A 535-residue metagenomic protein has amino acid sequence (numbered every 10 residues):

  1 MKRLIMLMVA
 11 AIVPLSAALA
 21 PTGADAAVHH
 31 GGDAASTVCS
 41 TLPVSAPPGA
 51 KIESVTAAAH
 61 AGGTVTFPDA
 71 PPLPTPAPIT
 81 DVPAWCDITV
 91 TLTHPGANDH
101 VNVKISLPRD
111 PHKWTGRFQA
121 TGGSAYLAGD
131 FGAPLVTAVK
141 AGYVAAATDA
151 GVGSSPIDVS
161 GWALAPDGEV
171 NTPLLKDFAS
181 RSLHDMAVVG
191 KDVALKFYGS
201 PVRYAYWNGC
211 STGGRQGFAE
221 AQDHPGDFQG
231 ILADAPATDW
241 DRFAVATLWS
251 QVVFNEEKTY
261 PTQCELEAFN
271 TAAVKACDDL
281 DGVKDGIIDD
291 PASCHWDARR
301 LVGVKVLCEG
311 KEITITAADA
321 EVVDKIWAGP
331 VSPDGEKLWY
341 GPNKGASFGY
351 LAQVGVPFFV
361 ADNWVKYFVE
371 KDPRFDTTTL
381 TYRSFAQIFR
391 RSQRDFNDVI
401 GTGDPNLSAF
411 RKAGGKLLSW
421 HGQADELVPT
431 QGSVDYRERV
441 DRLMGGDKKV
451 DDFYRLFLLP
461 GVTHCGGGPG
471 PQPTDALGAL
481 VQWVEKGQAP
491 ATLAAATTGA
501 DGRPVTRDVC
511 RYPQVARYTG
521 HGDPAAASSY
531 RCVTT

Functional and structural regions predicted by a protein language model:
M1-A26: Secretory targeting and sorting signals
L4, A26-G116, G132-A133, K284-I288 (+3 more regions): Catalytic-loop region of hydrolases
P74, T115, S124-G199, V245 (+3 more regions): Cap/lid segment of the alpha/beta-hydrolase catalytic domain
D99-V103, G129-L135, A150, P156-G161 (+8 more regions): Short, solvent-exposed loop/turn and secondary-structure capping segments
S200-S211: Alpha/beta-hydrolase fold nucleophile elbow
G209-A219: Glycine-rich nucleophile elbow surrounding the catalytic serine of serine-hydrolase chemistry
A219-A221, G226-V331, L458: A catalytic-pocket lid/entrance helix-loop region that shapes and gates access to the active site across common
A328-R511, A516: C-terminal subdomain of alpha/beta-hydrolase-fold enzymes, centered on the catalytic histidine and its supporting
